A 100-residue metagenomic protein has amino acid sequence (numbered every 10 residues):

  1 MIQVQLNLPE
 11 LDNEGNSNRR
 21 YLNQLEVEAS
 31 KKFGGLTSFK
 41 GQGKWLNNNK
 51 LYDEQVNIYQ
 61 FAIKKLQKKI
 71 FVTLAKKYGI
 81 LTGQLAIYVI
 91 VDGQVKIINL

Functional and structural regions predicted by a protein language model:
M1-L100: Positively charged, small/polar-rich N-terminal and surface patches that mediate targeting and assembly and bind
